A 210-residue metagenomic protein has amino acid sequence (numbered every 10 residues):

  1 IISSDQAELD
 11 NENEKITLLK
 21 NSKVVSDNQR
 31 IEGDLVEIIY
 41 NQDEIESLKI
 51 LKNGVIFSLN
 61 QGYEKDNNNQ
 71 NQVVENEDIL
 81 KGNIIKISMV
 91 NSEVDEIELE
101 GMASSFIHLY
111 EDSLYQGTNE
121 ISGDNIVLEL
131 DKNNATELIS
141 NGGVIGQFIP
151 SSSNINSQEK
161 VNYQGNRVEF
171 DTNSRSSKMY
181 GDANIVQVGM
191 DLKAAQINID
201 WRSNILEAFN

Functional and structural regions predicted by a protein language model:
I1-N210: Mature-chain termini and adjacent capping regions
